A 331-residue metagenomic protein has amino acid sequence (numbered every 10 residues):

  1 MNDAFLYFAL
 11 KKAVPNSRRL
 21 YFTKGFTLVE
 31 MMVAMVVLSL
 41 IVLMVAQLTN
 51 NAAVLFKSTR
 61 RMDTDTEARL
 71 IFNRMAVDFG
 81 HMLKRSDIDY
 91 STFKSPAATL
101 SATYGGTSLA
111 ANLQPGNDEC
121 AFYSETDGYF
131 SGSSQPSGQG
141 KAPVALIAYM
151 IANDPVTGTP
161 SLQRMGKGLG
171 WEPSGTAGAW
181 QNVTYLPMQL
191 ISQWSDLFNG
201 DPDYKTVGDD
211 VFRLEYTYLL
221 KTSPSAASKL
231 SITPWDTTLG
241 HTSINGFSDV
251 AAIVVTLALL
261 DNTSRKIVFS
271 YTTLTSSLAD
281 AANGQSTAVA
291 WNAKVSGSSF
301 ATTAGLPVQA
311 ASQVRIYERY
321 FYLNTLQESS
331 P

Functional and structural regions predicted by a protein language model:
M1-F26: N-terminal leader/signal peptides at the extreme start of proteins
N2, L55, Y271-L274: Short secondary-structure boundary/capping segments
F26-G80: Aliphatic-rich helix starts adjacent to a transmembrane/signal segment
M31, R61-D65, Q139, D201-Y204 (+2 more regions): Short, charged/polar micro-motifs that form catalytic or ligand-binding hotspots
Q47, N51-L55, L70-K94, D154-G158 (+3 more regions): Alpha-helix exit/C-cap motif
K57-S58, D63-T64, F79-G116, S225-S231 (+1 more regions): Short, glycine/small-hydrophobic-rich surface segments
D87, L113, N199-P331: Short linear sequence signals and composition-biased patches located at protein termini or domain-edge surfaces
A98-S223, F247-A252: Surface-exposed loop/linker segments characteristic of extracytoplasmic
